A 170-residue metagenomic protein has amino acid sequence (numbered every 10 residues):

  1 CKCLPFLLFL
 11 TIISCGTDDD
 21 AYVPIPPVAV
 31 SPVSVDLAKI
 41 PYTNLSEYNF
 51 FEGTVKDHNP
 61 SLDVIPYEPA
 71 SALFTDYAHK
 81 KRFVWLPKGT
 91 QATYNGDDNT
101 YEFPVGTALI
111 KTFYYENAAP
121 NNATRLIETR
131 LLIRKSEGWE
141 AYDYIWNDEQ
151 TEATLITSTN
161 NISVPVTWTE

Functional and structural regions predicted by a protein language model:
C1-I13: Sec-dependent bacterial lipoprotein signal peptides
I12-D36: Bacterial Sec-dependent N-terminal signal peptides
G16-A21, T100, A118-E170: Sequence context surrounding c-type heme c attachment/ligation sites in exported
A29-P66: Hydrophobic alpha-helical membrane-insertion signals
K81-Y94: Short, structured beta-strand/loop micro-motifs enriched in basic residues and often containing a Trp
F103-G106: Short, well-ordered loop/turn sites that connect or cap secondary structure elements
